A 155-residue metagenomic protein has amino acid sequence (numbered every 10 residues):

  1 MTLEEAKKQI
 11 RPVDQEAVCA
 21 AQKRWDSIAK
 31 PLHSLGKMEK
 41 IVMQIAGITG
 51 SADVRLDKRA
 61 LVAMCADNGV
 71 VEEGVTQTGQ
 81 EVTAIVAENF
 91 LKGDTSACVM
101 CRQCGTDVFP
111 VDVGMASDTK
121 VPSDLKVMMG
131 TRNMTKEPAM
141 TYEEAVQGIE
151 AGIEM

Functional and structural regions predicted by a protein language model:
M1-M155: N-terminal loops that bind phosphate or other acidic moieties and the adjacent beta-alpha structural core
